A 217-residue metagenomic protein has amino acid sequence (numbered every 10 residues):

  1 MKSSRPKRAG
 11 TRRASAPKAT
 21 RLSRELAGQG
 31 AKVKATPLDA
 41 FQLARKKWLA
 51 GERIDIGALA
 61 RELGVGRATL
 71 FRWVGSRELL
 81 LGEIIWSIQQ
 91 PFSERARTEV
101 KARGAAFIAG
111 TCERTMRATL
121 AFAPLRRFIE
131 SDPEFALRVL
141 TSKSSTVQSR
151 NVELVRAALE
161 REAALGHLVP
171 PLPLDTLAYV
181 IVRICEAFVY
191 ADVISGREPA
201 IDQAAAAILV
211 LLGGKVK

Functional and structural regions predicted by a protein language model:
M1-G28, R114-R117, E153, A157-L165 (+2 more regions): C-terminal peripheral helix-coil segments that are non-catalytic and often amphipathic
A27, A31-A58: Short, amphipathic alpha-helix enriched in basic
W48-R53, F71-E83: HTH DNA-binding helix-turn interface
A58-E62, L70: Append "Primarily bacterial transcriptional regulators
E83, A96-L125, L177-I181: Hydrophobic alpha-helical connector segments
W86-S93: Short, basic, alpha-helical segments at the C-terminal edge of helix-turn-helix-like DNA-binding modules
A109-S131, S145-T146, S195, K217: Helical hydrophobic small-molecule/effector-binding pocket
R127, R138-H167, D175-V182: Amphipathic alpha-helical packing segments from all-alpha helical-bundle domains
